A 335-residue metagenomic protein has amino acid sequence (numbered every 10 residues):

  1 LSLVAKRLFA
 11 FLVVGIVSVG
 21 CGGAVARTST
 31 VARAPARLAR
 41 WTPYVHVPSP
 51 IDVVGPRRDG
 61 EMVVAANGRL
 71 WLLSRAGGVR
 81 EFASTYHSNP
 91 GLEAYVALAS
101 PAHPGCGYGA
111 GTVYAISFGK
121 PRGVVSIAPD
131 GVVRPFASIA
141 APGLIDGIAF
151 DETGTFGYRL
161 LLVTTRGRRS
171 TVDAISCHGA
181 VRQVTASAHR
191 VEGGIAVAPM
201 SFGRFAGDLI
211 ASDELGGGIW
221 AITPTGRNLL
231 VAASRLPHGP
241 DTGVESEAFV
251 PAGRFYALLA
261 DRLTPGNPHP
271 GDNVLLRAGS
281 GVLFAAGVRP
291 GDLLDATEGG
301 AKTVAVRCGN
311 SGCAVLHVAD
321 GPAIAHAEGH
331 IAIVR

Functional and structural regions predicted by a protein language model:
L1-F9: Bacterial N-terminal signal peptides that target proteins for export
F9-A10, T30: Sequence-pattern detector for short linear motifs and compositional/periodic biases rather than a specific fold
A10-G20: Bacterial N-terminal signal peptides
R27-R335: Sequence/structural signature of beta-propeller domains
